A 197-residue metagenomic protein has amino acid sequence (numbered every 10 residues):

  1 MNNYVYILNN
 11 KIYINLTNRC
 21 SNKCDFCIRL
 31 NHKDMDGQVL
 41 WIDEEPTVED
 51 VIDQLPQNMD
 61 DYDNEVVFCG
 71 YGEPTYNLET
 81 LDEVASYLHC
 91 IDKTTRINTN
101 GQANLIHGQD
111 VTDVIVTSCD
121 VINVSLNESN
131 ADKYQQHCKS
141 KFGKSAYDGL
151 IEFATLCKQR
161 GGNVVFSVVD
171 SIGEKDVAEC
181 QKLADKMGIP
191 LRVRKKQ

Functional and structural regions predicted by a protein language model:
M1, I52-Q54, G108-T112: A generic local structural motif
N2-T47: Canonical Radical SAM [4Fe-4S] cluster-binding loop centered on the CxxxCxxC motif and its immediate flanking residues
Y6-L8, N58-Y62, V116-T117: Flexible, charged surface loops at secondary-structure boundaries
I14, V66-F68, Y134: Generic structural signal for conserved hydrophobic packing positions in ordered secondary structure
I28-D36, Y62-E65, N130-K133: Short, basic/glycine-rich phosphate-binding loops at helix/coil junctions that contact nucleotide phosphates
V48-Y71: Short Fe-S-cluster ligation motifs
Y71-Q197: Conserved AdoMet/S-adenosylmethionine-binding subsite of the radical SAM
